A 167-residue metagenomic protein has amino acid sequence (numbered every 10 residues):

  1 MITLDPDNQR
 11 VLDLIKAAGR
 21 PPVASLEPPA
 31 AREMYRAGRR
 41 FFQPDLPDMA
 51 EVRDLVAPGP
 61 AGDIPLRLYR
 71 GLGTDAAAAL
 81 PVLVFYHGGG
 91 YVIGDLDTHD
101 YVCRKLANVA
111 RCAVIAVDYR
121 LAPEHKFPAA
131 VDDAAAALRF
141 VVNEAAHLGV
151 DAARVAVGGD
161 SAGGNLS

Functional and structural regions predicted by a protein language model:
M1-P65: A glycine/proline-hinged amphipathic helix-loop "lid/cap" segment that gates access to hydrophobic ligand pockets
P58-P60, L66-A79: Short beta-strand-to-loop junctions in surface cap/lid or active-site-entrance loops
L72, D118-A122: Short beta-to-alpha linker loops that shape the active-site pocket of alpha/beta-hydrolase fold enzymes
A78-G89: Short beta-strand element of the alpha/beta-hydrolase
D97-V117: Short amphipathic alpha-helix adjacent to the substrate-entry channel of hydrolases
H125-H147: Alpha/beta-hydrolase active-site loop
V142-D160: Gly/Ser-rich "nucleophile elbow"/oxyanion-hole loop immediately N-terminal to the catalytic nucleophile in hydrolases
G159, G163, S167: Gly/Ala-rich beta-loop-alpha elbow adjacent to hydrolase catalytic centers
